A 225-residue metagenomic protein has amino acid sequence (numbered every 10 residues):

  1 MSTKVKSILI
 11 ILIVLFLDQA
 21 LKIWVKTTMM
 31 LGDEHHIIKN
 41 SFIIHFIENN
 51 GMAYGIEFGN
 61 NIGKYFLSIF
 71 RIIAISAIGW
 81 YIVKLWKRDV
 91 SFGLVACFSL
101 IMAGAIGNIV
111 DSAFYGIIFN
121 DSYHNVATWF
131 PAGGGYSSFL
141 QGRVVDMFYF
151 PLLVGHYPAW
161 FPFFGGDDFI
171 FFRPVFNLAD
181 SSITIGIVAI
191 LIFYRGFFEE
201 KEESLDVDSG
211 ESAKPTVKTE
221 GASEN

Functional and structural regions predicted by a protein language model:
M1-N225: Alpha-helical transmembrane bundles and membrane-interface segments of multipass inner-membrane proteins
